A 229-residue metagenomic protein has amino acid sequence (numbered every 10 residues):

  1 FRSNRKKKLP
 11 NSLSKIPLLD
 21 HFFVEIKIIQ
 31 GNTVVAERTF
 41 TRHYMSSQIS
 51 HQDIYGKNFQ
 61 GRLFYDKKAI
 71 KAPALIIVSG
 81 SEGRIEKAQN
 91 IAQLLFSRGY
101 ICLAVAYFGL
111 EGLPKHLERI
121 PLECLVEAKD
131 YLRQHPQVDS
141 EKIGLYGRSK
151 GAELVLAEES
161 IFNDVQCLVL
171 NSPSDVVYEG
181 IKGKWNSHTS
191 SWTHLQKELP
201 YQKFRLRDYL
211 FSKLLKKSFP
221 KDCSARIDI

Functional and structural regions predicted by a protein language model:
F1-H21: Short, hydrophobic beta-strand segments
L18, F23-I70: N-terminal cap/lid segment of alpha/beta-hydrolase-fold proteins
K71-G80: Short beta-strand element of the alpha/beta-hydrolase
E82-Q93, Y107: The serine-hydrolase catalytic nucleophile loop
G83-K87, E127-F204, F219, C223-D228: Primarily recognizes the serine-hydrolase "nucleophile elbow" in alpha/beta-hydrolase and SGNH/GDSL folds
L95-G112: Conserved alpha/beta-hydrolase
F108-S140: Catalytic nucleophile-loop/oxyanion-hole region of alpha/beta-hydrolase and closely related hydrolase-like folds
